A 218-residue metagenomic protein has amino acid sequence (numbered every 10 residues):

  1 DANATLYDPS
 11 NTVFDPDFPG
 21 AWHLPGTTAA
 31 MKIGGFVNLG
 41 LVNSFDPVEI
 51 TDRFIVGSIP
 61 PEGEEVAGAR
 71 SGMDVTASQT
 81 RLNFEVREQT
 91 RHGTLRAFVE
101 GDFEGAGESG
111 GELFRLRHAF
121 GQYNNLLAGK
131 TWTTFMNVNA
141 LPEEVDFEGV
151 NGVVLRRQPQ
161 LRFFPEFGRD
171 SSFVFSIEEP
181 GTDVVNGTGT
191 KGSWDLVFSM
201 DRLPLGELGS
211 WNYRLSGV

Functional and structural regions predicted by a protein language model:
D1-H23: Short coil-to-helix leader/linker segments, especially the first N-terminal amphipathic alpha-helix with its helix
A21-R53, E64-T182, N186-S193, V197-E207: Outer membrane beta-barrel
G57-G63: Small-side-chain secondary-structure face that scaffolds active or pore-lining regions
G206-V218: Detector for outer-membrane/organellar transmembrane beta-barrel domains, recognizing the amphipathic beta-strand
